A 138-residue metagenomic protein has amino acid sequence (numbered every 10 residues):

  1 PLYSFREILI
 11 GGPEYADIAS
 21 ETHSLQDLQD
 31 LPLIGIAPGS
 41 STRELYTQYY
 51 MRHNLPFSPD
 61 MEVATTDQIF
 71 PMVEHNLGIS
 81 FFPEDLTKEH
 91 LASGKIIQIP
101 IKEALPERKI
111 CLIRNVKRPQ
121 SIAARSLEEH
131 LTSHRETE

Functional and structural regions predicted by a protein language model:
P1-A37: Flexible hinge/capping segments at coil-to-helix
P1-I8, S93-P106: Short beta-strand->loop
P13-E14, E84-L86, K102-E103, I110: Short secondary-structure boundary segments
D17-A19, P32-H53, Q120-A124, E128: Secondary-structure junction motif
G35-I36, E62, S80, I113: Active-site-adjacent beta-strand anchor residues
T42, T47-I99: Hydrophobic hinge/microswitch elements
I97-E138: A late-sequence structural motif
